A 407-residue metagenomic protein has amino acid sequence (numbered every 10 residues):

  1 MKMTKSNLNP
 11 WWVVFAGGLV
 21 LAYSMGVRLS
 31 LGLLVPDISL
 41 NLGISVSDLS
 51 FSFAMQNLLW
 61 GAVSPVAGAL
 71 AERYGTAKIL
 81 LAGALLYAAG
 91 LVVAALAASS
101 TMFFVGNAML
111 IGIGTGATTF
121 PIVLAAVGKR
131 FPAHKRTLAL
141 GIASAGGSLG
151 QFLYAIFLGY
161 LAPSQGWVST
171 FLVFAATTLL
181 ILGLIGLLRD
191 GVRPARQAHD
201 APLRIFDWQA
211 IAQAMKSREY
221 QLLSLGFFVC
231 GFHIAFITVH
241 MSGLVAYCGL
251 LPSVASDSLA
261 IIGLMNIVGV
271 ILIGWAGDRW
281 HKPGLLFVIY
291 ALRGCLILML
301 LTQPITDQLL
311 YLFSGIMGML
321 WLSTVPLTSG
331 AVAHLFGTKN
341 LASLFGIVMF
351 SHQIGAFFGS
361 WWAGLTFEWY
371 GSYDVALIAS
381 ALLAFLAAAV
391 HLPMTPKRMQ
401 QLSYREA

Functional and structural regions predicted by a protein language model:
L29, N57-P65, F152, G263-I271 (+1 more regions): Residue-level signature of mid-helix packing/kink "hotspots" within the transmembrane helices of 12-pass Major
L31-V35, R218-I273: Extracytoplasmic gate region of multi-pass secondary transporters
A62-T101, G277: Conserved MFS/SLC helix-loop-helix module at the cytosolic interface between two early adjacent transmembrane helices
M102-T118, F228, L309-S323: Hydrophobic core of transmembrane alpha-helices in multi-pass small-molecule transporters, especially MFS/SLC-type
N107-A145, G337: Cytoplasmic helix-loop-helix junction between adjacent transmembrane helices in 12-TM secondary transporters
A143-R193: Helix-loop-helix hairpin linking two adjacent transmembrane segments in secondary transporters
R189-Q209, Q400-A407: Flexible cytoplasmic inter-helical loops of multi-pass small-molecule transporters
I262-N266, V270-A331: C-terminal transmembrane helical hairpin of 12-TM major facilitator-type secondary transporters
